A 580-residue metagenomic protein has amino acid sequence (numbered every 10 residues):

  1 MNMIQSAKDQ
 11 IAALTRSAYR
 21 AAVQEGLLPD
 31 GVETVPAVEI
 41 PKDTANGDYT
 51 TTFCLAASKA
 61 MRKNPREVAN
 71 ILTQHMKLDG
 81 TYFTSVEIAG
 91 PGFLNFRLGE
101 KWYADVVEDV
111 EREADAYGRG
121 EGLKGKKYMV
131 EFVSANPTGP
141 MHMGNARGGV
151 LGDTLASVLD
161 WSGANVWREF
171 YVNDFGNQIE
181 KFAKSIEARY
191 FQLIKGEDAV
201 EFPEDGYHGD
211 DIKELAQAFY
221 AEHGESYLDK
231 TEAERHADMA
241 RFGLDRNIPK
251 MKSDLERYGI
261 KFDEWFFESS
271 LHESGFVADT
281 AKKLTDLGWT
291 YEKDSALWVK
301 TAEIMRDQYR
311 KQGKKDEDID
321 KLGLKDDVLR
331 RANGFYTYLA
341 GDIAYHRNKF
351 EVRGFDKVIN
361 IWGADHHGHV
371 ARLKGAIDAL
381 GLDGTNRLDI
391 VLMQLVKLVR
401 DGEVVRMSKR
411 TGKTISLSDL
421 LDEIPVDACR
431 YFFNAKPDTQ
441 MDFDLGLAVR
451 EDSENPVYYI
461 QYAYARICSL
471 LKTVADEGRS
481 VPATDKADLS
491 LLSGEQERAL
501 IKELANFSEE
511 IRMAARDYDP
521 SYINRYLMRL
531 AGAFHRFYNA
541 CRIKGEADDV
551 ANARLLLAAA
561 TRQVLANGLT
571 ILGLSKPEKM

Functional and structural regions predicted by a protein language model:
N2-A104, E111, D115, R119-M580: Non-catalytic interaction-recognition regions
